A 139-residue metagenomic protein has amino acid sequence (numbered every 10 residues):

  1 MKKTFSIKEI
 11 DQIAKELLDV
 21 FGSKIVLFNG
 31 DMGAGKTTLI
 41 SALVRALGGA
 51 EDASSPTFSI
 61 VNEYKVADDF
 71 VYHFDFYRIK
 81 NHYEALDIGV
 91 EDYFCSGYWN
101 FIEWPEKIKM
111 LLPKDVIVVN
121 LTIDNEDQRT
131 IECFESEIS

Functional and structural regions predicted by a protein language model:
M1-K3, R45, Y83, E91-S139: Short phosphate-coordinating micro-motif centered on Lys-Gly-acidic
M1-L17: N-terminal pre-Walker A segment at the start of P-loop NTPase domains
V26-F28: Hydrophobic anchor at the beta1->P-loop junction of P-loop NTPases
D31: P-loop (Walker A) phosphate-binding loop of NTP-binding proteins
K36: Conserved lysine of the Walker
G49-Y64: Short beta-strand-centered segment that lines the nucleotide-binding/catalytic pocket of NTP-utilizing
V66-F94, Y98-W99: Mid-chain, well-packed structural core segment of small domains
